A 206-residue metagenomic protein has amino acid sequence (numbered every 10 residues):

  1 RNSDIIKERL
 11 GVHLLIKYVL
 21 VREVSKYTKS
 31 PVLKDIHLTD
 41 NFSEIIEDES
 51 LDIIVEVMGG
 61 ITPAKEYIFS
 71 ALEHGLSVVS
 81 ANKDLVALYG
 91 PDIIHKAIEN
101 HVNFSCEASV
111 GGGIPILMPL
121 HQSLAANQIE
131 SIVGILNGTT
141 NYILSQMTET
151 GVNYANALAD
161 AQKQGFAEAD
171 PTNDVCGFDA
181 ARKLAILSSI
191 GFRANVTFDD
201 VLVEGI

Functional and structural regions predicted by a protein language model:
R1-H74: N-terminal glycine-/serine-/threonine-rich beta1-alpha1-beta2 phosphate-ribose binding loop of Rossmann-like
L38-D40, E47, E56, V78-A81 (+3 more regions): General beta-strand structural signal in soluble alpha/beta enzymes
D40, E49, L88, G111 (+5 more regions): Conserved active-site and cofactor/substrate-binding residues in soluble primary-metabolism enzymes
M58-H74, A81-Q122: Rossmann-fold NAD(P)-binding glycine/threonine-rich loop
I116-I129, T140-V152, R182-V196: Oxidoreductase and adenylate-handling cofactor-binding alpha/beta cores
I129-T140, L202: NAD(P)-dependent dehydrogenases' Rossmann-like dinucleotide-binding region
N156-I206: Substrate-binding/catalytic subdomain of NAD(P)-dependent oxidoreductase enzymes
